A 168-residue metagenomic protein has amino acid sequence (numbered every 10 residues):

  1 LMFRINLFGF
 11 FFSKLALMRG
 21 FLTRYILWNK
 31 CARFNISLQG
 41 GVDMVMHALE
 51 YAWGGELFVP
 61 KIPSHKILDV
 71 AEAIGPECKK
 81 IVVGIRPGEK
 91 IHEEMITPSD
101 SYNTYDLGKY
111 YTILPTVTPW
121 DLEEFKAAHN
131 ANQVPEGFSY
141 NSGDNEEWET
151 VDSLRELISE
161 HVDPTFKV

Functional and structural regions predicted by a protein language model:
L1, F8, L15-V168: Strand-loop microenvironment adjacent to phosphate/nucleotide-handling motifs in alpha/beta enzyme folds
